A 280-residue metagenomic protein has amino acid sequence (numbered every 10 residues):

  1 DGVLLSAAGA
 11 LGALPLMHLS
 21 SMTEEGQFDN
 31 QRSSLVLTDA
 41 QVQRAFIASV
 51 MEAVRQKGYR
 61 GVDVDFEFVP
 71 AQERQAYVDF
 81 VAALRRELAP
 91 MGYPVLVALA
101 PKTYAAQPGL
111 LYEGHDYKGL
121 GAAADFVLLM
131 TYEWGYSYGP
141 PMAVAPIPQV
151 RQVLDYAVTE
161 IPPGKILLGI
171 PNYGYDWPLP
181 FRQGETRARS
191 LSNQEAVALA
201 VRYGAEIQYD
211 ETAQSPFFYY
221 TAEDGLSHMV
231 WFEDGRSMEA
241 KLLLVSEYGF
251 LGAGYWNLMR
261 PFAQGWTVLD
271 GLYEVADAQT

Functional and structural regions predicted by a protein language model:
D1-S49: Glycan-recognition patch characteristic of GH18 chitinases/ENGases and related GlcNAc/peptidoglycan-binding proteins
P15-L19, V62-V64, V95-V97, V127-L129 (+3 more regions): Hydrophobic faces of well-ordered beta-strands that scaffold small-molecule active sites in alpha/beta enzyme cores
L19-L37, D63-A71, L96-Y104: Aromatic-lined carbohydrate-binding surfaces of glycoside hydrolases
E24-S33, N172-K241, D270-T280: Glycan-binding loop/region signatures in secreted carbohydrate-active enzymes
D39-R55, G109-K118, E233-S246: Short, acidic/polar
I47-A76, F126-P140: Active-site groove signature of glycoside hydrolases
R74-R202: Substrate-binding surface in catalytic domains of secreted glycosidases
M238-T280: Acidic/aromatic/glycine-rich contiguous surface patches that form carbohydrate-binding/processing clefts and analogous
